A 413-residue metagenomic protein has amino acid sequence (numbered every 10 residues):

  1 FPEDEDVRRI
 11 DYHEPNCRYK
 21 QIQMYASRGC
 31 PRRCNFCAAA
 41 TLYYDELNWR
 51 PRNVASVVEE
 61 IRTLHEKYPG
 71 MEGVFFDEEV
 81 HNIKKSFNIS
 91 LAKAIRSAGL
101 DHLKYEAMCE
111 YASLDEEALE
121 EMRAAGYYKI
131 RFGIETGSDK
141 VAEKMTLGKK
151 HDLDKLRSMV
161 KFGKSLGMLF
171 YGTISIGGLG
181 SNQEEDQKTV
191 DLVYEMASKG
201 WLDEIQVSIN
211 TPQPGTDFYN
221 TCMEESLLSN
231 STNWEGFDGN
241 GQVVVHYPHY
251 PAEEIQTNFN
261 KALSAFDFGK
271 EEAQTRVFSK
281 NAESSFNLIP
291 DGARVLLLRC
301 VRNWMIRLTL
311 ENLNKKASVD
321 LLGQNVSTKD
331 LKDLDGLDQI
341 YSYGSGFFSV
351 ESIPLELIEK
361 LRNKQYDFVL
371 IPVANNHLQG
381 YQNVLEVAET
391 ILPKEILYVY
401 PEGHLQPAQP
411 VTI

Functional and structural regions predicted by a protein language model:
P2-F170: Radical SAM [4Fe-4S] cluster-binding motif and immediate context
D4-D11, N16-C17, Q21-Q23, E184-A282: C-terminal accessory regions of radical SAM enzymes
A40, D77, G133, S208 (+3 more regions): Conserved residues at the C-terminal ends of beta-strands
H65-E66, G70-D77, H102-E106, A125-I134 (+4 more regions): Conserved C-terminal portion of the radical SAM core fold that forms the substrate/S-adenosylmethionine-binding
G73-F75, K129, R294, D367-L370: Structural motif
E110-Y111, E135, S175, N210 (+3 more regions): Histidine-centered beta-alpha loop that forms part of the nucleotide-sugar donor binding/catalytic region in diverse
N281-R302: Nucleotide-activated donor-dependent transferases that construct or modify glycoconjugates
L296-L310, K315-T412: Active-site and donor-binding regions of nucleotide-sugar-utilizing enzymes
